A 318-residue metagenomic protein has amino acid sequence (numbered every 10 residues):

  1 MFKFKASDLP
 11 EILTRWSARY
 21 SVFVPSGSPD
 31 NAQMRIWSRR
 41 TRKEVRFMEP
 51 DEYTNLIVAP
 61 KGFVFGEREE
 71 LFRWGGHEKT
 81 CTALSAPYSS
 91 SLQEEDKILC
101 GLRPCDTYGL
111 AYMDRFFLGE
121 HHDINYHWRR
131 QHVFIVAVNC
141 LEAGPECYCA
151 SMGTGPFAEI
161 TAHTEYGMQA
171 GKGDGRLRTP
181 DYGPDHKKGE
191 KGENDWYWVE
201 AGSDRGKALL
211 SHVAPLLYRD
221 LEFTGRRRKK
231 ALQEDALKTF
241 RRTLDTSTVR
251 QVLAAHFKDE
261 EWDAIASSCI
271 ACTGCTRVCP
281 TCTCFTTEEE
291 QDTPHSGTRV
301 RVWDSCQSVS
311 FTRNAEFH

Functional and structural regions predicted by a protein language model:
M1-A254, E260-W262, P280, S296: Iron-sulfur-associated redox domains of electron-transfer enzymes in respiratory and anaerobic energy metabolism
R19-V22, C275, T312: A general structural signal for well-ordered secondary-structure junctions
C105, C149, C269-C275, C279-C282 (+1 more regions): Short cysteine clusters
D204, G274, P280-T287, F311: Histidine- and/or cysteine-centered catalytic micro-motif in compact active-site loops
L244-S267, F285-H318: Ferredoxin-type iron-sulfur electron-transfer modules in oxidoreductases and energy-metabolism complexes
